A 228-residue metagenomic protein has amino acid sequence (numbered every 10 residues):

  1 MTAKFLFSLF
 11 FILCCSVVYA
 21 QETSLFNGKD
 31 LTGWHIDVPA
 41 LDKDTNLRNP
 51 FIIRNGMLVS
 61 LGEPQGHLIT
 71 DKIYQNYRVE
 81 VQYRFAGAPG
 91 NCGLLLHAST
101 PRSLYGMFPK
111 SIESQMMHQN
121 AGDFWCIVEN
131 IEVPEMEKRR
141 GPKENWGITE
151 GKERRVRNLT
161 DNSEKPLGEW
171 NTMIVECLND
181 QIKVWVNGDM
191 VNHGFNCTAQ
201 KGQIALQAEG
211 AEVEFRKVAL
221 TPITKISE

Functional and structural regions predicted by a protein language model:
M1-Q21: Bacterial Sec-dependent N-terminal signal peptides
Q21-E228: Carbohydrate-interacting regions of secretory-pathway proteins
